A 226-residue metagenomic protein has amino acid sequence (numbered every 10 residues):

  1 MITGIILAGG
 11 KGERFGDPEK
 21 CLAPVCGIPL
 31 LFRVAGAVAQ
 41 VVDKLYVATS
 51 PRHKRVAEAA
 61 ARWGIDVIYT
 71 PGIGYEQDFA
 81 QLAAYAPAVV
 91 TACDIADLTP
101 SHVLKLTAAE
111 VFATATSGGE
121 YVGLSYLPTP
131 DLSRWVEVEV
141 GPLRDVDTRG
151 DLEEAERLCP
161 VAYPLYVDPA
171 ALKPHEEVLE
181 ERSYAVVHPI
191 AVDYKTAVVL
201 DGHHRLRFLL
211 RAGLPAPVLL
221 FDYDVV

Functional and structural regions predicted by a protein language model:
M1-P18: N-terminal nucleotide-binding beta1-loop-alpha1 segment
C21-V34, S183: Short catalytic helix/loop segments, enriched in acidic residues and glycine and frequently bearing histidine
L30-V90: Conserved N-terminal catalytic core of the sugar/cofactor nucleotidyltransferase
D43-Y46, G141, Y194-V198: Short active-site oxyanion
S50-K54, L127-P130, H203-H204: Short, polar loop motifs at secondary-structure junctions
V56, D97-C159: Conserved core of the sugar-phosphate nucleotidyltransferase
A92-A96: The conserved acidic donor/metal-binding loop of glycosyltransferases
P160-V198, H204-R205, L210, L214-P217 (+1 more regions): Short alpha-helix boundary/capping and kink motifs at helix termini
